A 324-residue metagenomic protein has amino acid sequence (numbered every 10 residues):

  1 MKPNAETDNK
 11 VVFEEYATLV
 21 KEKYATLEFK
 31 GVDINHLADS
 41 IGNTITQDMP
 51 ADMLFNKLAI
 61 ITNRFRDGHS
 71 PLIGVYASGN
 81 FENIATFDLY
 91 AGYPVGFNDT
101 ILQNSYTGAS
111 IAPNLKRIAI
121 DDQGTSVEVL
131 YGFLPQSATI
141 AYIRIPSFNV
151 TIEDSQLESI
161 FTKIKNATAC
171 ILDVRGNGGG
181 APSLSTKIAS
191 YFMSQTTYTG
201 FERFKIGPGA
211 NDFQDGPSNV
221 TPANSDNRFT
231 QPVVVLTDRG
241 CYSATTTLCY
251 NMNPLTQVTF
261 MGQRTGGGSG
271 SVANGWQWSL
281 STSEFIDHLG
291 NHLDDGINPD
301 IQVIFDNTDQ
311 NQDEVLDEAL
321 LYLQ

Functional and structural regions predicted by a protein language model:
M1-C170, V174-S190, S194-R203, P232 (+1 more regions): Flexible, low-complexity junctional segments that flank or bridge functional domains
C170, Y242, T256-S269: Short, well-structured beta-strand/strand-turn elements
G176-P182, G240-Y242, G266-G268: Acidic, metal-coordinating catalytic cores used for nucleic-acid/nucleotide bond scission and strand-transfer chemistry
G179-P232, S271, G275, I286-H288 (+1 more regions): Gly/Ser/Thr-rich loop/hinge elements
M261-P299: BRCT (BRCA1 C-terminal) domain core and associated BRCT-interaction motifs
P299-Q324: Low-complexity, Gly/Ser/Thr/Pro-rich intrinsically disordered linker/tail segments
